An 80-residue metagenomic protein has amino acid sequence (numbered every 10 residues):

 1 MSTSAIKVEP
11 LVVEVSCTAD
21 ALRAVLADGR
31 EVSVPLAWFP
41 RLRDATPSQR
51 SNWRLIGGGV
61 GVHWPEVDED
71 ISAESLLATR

Functional and structural regions predicted by a protein language model:
M1-R80: Motif-centric detector for short Cys/His coordination patterns
